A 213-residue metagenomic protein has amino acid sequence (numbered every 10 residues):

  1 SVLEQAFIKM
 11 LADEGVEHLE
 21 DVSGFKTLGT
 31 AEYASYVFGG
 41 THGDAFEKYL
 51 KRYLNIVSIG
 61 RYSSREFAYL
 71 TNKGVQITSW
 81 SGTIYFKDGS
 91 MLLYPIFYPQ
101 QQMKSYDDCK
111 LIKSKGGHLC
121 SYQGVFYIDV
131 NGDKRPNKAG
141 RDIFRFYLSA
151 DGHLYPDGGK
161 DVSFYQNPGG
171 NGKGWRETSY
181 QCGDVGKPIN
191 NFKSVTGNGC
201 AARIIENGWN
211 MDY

Functional and structural regions predicted by a protein language model:
S1-H18: Membrane-proximal N-terminal amphipathic helix
Q5-F7, S23, D44: Short non-domain terminal segments
G15-L28: Short, glycine/acidic-rich hinge or "gate" loops at secondary-structure transitions that mediate conformational
E32-Y213: Intrinsically disordered, low-complexity regions enriched in Pro/Ser/Thr/Gly and acidic residues
